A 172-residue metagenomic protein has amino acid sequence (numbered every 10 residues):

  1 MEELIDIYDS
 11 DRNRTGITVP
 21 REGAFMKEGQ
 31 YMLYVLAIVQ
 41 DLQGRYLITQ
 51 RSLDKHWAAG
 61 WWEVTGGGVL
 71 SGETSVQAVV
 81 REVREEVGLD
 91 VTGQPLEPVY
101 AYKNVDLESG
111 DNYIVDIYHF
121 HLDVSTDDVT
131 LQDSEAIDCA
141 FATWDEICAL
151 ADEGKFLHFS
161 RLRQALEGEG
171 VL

Functional and structural regions predicted by a protein language model:
M1-L36, L42: Acidic, metal-coordinating catalytic segment for phosphate/diphosphate chemistry, firing primarily on the Nudix
T15-G16, E97-A101: Local beta-strand/beta-hairpin segments that build beta-sheet-rich folds
Y34-G66: A glycine-rich, hydrophobic loop/mini-helix early in the fold
L47-I48, V64-V99: The catalytic Nudix box helix
A59-G60, S71, Y100-V105, G110-L172: Nudix hydrolase/Nudix homology domain
